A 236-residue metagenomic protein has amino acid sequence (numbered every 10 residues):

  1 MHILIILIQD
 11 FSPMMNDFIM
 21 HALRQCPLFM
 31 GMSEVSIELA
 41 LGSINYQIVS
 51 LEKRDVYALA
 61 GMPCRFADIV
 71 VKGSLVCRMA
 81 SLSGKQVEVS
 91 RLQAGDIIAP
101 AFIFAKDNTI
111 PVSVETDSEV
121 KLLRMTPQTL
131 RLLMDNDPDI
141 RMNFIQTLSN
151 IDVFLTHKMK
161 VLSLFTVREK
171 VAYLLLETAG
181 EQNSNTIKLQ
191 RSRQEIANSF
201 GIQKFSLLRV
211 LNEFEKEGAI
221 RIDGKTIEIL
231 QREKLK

Functional and structural regions predicted by a protein language model:
L4-E52, I97-I98, F102-A105: Cyclic nucleotide-binding regulatory module and flanking cytosolic helices
S43-I44, M62-C64: Short, small/polar residue-rich loop motifs at catalytic or cofactor-binding pockets
I44, E88-Q146: Cyclic-nucleotide recognition modules
E52, V71-K72, Q93, S118: A cytosolic small-molecule/anion-sensing beta-strand core signal
V56-M62: Short phosphate-coordinating micro-motif centered on Lys-Gly-acidic
R65-R78, A94-G95: Glycine- and acidic-residue-biased ligand/ion/polar-headgroup-sensing regions
D117-S118, D135-G201: Polybasic "coupling" helices that flank or enter modular domains
T178-K236: Phosphate-/nucleic-acid-contacting segments
